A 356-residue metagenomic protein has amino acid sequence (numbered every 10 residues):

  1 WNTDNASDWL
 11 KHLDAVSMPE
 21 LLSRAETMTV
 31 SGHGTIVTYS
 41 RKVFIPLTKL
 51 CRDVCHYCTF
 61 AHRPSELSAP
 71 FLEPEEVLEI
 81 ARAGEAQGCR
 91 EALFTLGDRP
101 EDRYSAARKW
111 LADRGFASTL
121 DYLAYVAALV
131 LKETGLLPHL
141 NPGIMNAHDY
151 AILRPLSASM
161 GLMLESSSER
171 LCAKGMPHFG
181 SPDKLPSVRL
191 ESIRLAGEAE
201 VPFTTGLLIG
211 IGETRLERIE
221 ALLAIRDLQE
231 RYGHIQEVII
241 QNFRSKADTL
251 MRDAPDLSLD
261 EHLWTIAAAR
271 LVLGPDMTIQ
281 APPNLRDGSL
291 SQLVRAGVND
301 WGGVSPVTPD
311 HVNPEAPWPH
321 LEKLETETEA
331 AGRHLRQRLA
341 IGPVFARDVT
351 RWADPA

Functional and structural regions predicted by a protein language model:
W1-P19, S23, T27-G32, L78 (+4 more regions): Auxiliary Fe-S-binding modules of radical SAM enzymes
A6, R41-F44, H62-S65, T95-G115 (+3 more regions): Glycine-rich, proline-tolerant flexible connector loops at the mouths of alpha/beta enzymes
A25, C55, L162: Residue-level signature of catalytic and energy-coupling elements of molecular machines, predominantly ATP/GTP-dependent
E26-T27, I45, A128, A151 (+1 more regions): Active-site phosphate/pyrophosphate- and oxyanion-stabilizing loops and adjacent acidic/basic residues in soluble
S31, V37-E79, R99-E101: Canonical Radical SAM [4Fe-4S] cluster-binding loop centered on the CxxxCxxC motif and its immediate flanking residues
V37-V43, A92-F94, P138-L140, M160-L162 (+5 more regions): Hydrophobic faces of well-ordered beta-strands that scaffold small-molecule active sites in alpha/beta enzyme cores
V43-I45, D98-P100, P142-N146, S166-S168 (+5 more regions): Active-site-proximal loop/turn and secondary-structure-junction residues that shape catalytic pockets, frequently
P64-E230: Conserved Radical SAM active-site core
